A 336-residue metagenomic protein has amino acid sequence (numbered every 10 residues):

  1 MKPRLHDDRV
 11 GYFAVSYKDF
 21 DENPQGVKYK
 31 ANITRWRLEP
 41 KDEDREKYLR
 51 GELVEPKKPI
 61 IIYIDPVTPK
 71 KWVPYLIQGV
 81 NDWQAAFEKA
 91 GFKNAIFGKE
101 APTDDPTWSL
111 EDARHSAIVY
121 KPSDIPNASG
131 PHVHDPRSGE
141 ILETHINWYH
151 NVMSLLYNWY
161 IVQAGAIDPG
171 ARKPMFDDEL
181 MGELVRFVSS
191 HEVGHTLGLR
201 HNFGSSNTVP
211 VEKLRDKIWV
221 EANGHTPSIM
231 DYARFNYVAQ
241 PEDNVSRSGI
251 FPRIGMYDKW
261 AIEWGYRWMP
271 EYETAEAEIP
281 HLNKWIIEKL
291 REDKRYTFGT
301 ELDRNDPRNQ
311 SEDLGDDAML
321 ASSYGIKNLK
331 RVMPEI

Functional and structural regions predicted by a protein language model:
M1-T68, A86, A101-L155, Y160-F176 (+1 more regions): Auxiliary tRNA-acceptor-end handling modules of aminoacyl-tRNA synthetases
Y48, P74, G130, Y157-N158 (+1 more regions): Short conserved micro-motifs at the rims of enzyme active sites and ligand-binding pockets
P59-I60, F92-A95, E140-I141, P227: Loop/turn elements at helix/coil->beta-strand transitions in domains of secreted/extracellular proteins
V67-A95: Zn2+-dependent metallopeptidase catalytic core
W72, L76-G79, M181, V185 (+1 more regions): Stable alpha-helical elements in mature extracytoplasmic
W83, G139, G198: Divalent metal-coordination and catalytic microenvironments
E100-K121, E183-Q240: The catalytic-center signature of Zn2+-dependent metalloproteases
S205-I336: Conserved catalytic/binding loops enriched for acidic/polar residues
